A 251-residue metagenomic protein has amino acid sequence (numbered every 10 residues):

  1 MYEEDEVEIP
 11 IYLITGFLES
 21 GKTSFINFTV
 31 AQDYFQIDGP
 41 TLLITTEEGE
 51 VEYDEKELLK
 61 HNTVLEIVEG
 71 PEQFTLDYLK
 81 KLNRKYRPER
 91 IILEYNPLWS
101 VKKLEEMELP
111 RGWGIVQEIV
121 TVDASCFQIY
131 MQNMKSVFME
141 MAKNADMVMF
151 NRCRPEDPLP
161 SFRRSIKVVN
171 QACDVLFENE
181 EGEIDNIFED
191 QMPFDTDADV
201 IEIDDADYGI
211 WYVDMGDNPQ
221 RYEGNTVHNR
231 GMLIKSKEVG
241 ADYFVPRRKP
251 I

Functional and structural regions predicted by a protein language model:
Y2-Q117, T121-Q128: Nucleotide-state-sensitive switch-loop elements of NTP-binding domains
F17, V120, C126, F138 (+1 more regions): OB-fold and OB-like single-stranded nucleic-acid-recognition modules and their adjacent interaction interfaces
K56-H61, M141, K167-V168: Short, conserved catalytic or adaptor-binding loops enriched in Gly and charged residues
N133-V137: Charged helix-capping and loop-helix junction motifs
